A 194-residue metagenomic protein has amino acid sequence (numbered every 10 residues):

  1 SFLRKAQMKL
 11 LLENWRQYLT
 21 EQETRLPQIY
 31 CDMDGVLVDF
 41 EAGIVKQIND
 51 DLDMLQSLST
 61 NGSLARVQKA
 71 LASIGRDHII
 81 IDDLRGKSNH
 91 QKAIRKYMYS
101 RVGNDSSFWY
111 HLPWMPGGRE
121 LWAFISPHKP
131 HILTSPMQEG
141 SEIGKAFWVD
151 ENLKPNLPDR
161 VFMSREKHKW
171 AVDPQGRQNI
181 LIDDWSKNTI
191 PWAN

Functional and structural regions predicted by a protein language model:
L12-E23: Proteolytic processing junctions in secreted/extracellular precursors, especially proprotein convertase/trypsin-like
T24-S100: Active-site neighborhood of HAD-like aspartate-dependent phosphohydrolases
D32, L133-S135, I182: Short hydrophobic segments within beta-strands
V38-E41, V45-K46, P130, E139-I143 (+2 more regions): Short catalytic/ligand-binding loop motif for oxyanion handling, primarily in non-cytosolic enzymes, centered on
K87-H90, R95-I132, E139-I143: Short, acidic loop-to-helix structural element flanking the phosphoryl-transfer center in phosphate-processing enzymes
S126, A193-N194: Anion (oxyanion) recognition and catalysis
H131-E142, A146, E151-V172: A short, structured active-site edge motif that brings together acidic residues
R160-W192: Conserved Lys-Pro-Asp/Glu-containing loop-to-beta segment of HAD-superfamily phosphomonoesterases, centered on
